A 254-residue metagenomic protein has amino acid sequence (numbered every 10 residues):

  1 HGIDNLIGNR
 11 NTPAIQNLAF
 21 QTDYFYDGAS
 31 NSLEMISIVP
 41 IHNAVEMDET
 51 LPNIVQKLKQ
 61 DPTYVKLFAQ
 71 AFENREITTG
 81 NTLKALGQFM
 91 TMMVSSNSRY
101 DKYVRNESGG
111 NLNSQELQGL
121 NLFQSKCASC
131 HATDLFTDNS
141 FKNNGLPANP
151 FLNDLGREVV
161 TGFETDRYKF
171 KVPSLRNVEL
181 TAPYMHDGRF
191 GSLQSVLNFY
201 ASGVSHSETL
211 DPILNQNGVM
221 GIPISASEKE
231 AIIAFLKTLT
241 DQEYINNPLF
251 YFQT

Functional and structural regions predicted by a protein language model:
H1-T254: Periplasmic c-type cytochrome electron-transfer domains
